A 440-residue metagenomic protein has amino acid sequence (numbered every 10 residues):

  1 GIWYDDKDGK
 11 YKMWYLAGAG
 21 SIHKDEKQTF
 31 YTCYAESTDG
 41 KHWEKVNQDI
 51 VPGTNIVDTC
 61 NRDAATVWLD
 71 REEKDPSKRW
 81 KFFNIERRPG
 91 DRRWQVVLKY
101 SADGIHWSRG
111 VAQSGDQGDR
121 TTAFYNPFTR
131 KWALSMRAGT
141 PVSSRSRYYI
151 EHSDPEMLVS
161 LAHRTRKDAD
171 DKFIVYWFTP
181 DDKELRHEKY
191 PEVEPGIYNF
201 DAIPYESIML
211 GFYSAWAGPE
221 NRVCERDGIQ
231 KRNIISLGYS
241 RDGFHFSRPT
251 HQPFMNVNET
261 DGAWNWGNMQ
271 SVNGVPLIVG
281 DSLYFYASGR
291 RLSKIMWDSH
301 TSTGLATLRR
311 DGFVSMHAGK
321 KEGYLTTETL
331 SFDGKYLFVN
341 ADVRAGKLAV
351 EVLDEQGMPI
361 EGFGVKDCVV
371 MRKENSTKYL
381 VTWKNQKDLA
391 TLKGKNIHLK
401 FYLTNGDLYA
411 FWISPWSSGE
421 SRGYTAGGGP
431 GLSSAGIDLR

Functional and structural regions predicted by a protein language model:
G1-Y198, I203-G267, G280, Y286-R440: Beta-rich carbohydrate-recognition and catalytic domains
Q270-N273: Extracellular glycan/ECM-engagement signal in secreted proteins
